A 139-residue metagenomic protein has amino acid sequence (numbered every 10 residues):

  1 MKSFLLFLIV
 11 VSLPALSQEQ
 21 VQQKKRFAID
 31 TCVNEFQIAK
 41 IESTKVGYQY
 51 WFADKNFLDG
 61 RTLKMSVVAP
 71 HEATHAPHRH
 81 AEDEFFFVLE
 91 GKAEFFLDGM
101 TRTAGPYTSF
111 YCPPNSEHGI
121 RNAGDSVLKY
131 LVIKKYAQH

Functional and structural regions predicted by a protein language model:
S3-S12: Sec-dependent N-terminal signal peptides
L16-R61: A short, N-terminal "cap"/entry segment at the start of jelly-roll beta-barrel domains of the cupin/DSBH fold
V46-W51, K64-H80: Conserved short histidine dyad/triad with adjacent acidic residue
M65, S126-H139: A short hydrophobic beta-strand segment most commonly corresponding to one strand of the jelly-roll/cupin
A76, F95-F96, C112, H118-D125: Short beta-strand His + acidic residue motifs that chelate non-heme Fe in jelly-roll/DSBH and cupin folds
A81-D83, F87-A93: Glycine- and acidic-residue-biased ligand/ion/polar-headgroup-sensing regions
A81-E82, M100, S116, S126: A generic "binding-loop/recognition-motif" signal
M100-P114: Short acidic-glycine-tyrosine-enriched beta hairpin
